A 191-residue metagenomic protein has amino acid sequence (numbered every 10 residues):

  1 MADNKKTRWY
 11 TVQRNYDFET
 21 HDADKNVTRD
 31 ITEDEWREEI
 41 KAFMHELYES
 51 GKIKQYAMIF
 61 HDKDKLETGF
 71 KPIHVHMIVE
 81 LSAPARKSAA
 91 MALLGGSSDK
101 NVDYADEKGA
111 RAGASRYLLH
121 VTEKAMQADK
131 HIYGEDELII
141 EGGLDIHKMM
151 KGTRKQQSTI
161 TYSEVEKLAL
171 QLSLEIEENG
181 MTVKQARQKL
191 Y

Functional and structural regions predicted by a protein language model:
M1-H45, P84-Y191: Catalytic "initiation/cleavage/transfer" segments centered on a nucleophilic residue and adjacent nucleic-acid-engaging
A2, L47-Y48, K65-G69: Short secondary-structure boundary/capping segments within folded domains
H45-Q55: Short secondary-structure junctions
Q55-L94, L118: Histidine-centered divalent-metal-coordination microenvironment in nucleic-acid enzymes
